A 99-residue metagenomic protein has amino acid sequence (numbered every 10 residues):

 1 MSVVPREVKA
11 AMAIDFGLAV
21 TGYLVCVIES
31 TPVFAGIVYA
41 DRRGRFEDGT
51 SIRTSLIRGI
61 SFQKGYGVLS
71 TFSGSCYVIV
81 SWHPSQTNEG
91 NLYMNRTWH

Functional and structural regions predicted by a protein language model:
M1-R58, T97-H99: N-terminal non-globular leader segments, chiefly Sec-dependent signal peptides
R58-H99: Short, compact, well-ordered microdomains
